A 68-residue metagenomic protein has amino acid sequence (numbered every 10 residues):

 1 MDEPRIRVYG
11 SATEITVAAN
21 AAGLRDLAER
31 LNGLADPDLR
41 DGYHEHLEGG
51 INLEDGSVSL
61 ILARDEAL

Functional and structural regions predicted by a protein language model:
M1-L68: Positively charged, low-complexity terminal tracts and the immediately adjacent first secondary-structure elements
